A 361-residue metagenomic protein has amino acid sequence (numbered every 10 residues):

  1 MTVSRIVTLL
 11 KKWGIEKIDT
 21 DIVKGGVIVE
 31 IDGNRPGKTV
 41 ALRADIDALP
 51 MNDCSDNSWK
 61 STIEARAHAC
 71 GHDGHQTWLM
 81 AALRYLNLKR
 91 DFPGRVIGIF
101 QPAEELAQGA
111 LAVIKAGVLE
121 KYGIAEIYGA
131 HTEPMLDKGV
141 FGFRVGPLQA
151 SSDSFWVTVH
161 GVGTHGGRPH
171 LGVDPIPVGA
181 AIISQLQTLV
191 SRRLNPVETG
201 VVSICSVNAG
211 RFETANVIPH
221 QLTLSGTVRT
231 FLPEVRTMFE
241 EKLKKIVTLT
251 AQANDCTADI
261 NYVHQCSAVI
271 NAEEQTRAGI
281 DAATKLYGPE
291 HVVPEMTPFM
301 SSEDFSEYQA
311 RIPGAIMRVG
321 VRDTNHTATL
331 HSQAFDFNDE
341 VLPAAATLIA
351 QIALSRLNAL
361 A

Functional and structural regions predicted by a protein language model:
M1-H68, T77-M80, R84-F92: Acidic/His- and Gly-rich active-site-bordering loop/insert found across diverse amide/peptide-bond hydrolases
D19-I22, A44, G98-F100, E126-A130 (+1 more regions): General beta-strand structural signal in soluble alpha/beta enzymes
V27-I28, L49-M51, S55-A67, D73-G74 (+3 more regions): Histidine/acidic-residue-rich, glycine-tolerant segments that coordinate divalent metal ions
P177-A361: Metal-dependent amide/peptide-bond hydrolase catalytic core, centered on the "pita-bread" metallohydrolase fold
